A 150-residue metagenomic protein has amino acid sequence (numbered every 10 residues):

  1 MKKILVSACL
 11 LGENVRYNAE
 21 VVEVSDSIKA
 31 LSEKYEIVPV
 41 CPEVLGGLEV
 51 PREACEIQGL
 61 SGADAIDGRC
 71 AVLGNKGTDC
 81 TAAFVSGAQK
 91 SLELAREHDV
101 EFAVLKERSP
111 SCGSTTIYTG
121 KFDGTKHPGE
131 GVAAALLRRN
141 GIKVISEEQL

Functional and structural regions predicted by a protein language model:
M1-I4: Extreme N-terminal starter segment of soluble prokaryotic enzymes
A8-E20: Active-site loop/lid in soluble adenylation, ligation, and acyl-transfer enzymes
C9, K106-S109, Q149: Short, well-ordered beta-to-alpha junction loops that form the rim of enzyme active sites and present histidine/acidic
N14-Y17, E33, L45, A63-L94 (+1 more regions): Divalent-metal-activated hydrolytic enzyme cores
A19-V21, Y118-G124: Short glycine-enriched, charge-decorated loop/helix-capping segments at active-site entrances that position
V22-V72: Short, surface-exposed acidic-centric catalytic microdomains
E101: Short acidic/polar active-site loop segments enriched in Thr and Asp
V104-I117, K121: Internal, conserved structured core segments that host functional sites
